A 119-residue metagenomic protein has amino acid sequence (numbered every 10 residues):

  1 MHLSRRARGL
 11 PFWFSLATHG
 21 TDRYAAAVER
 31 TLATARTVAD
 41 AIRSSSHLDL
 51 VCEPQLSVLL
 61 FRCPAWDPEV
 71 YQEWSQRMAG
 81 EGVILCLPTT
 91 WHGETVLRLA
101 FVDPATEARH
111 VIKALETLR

Functional and structural regions predicted by a protein language model:
M1-A7: Active-site region of PLP-dependent enzymes
L3, L16, G20-T117: Conserved C-terminal alpha-helix-loop-beta "cap" of PLP-dependent enzymes that closes/shapes the active-site mouth
